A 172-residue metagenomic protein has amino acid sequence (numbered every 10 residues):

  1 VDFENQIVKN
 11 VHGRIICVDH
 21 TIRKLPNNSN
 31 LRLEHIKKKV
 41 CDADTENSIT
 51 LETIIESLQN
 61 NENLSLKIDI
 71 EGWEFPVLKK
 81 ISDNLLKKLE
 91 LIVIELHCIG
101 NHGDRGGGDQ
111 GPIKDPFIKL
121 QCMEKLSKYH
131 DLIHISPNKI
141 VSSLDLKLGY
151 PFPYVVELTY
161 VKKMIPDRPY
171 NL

Functional and structural regions predicted by a protein language model:
V1-L172: Phosphate/nucleotide-binding beta-alpha loop and adjacent structural elements of enzyme active sites
